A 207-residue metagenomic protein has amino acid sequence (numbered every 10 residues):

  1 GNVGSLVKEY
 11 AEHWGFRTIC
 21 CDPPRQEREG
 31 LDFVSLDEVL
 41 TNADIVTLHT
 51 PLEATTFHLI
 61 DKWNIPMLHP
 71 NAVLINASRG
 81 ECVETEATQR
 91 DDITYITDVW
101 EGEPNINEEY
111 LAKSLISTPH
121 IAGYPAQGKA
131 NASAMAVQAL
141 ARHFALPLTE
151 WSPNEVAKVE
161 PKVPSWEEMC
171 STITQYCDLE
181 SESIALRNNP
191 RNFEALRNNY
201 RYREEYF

Functional and structural regions predicted by a protein language model:
V3: Hydrophobic/small residue at the entry helix of a nucleotide-binding pocket
V7-A11, L68: Aromatic pocket-lining residues of Rossmann-like dinucleotide-binding sites
E9, T41, A130-A134: A broad detector of short, well-ordered amphipathic alpha-helices that serve as recognition/interaction surfaces
E12-G30: NAD(P)-binding Rossmann-fold cofactor-contacting core
I19, V34, I116: General small-molecule cofactor/ligand-binding pocket signal
P24-E108: Rossmann-like adenosine-cofactor binding region
N71-F207: Rossmann-like dinucleotide-binding domain for NAD(H)/NADP(H)
